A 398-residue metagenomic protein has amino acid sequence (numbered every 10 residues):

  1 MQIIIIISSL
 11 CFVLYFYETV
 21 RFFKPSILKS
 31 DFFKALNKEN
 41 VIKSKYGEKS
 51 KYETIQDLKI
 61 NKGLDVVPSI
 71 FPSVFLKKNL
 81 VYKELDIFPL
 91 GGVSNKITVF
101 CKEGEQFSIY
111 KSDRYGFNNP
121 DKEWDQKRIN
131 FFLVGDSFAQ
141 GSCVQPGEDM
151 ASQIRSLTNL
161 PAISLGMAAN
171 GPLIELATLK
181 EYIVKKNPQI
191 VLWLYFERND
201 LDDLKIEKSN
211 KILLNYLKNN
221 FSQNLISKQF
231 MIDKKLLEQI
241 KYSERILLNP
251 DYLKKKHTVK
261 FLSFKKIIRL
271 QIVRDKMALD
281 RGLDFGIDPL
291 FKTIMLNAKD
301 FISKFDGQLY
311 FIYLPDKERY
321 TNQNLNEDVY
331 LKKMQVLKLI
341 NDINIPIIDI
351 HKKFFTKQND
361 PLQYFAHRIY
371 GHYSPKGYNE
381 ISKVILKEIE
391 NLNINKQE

Functional and structural regions predicted by a protein language model:
Q2-E18: Hydrophobic membrane-insertion alpha-helices, especially the h-region of bacterial N-terminal signal peptides
K29-L160, R274-M277, F354-R368: Membrane/wall-proximal cationic-aromatic binding patches
D31-K49, F196-L337, I345, I350-Q358: Serine-dependent acyl-ester chemistry module
F117, E148, E175-I183, I294-N297 (+1 more regions): Alpha-helical scaffolding within the catalytic cores of extracellular/periplasmic polymer-degrading hydrolases
N130-F132, Q140-F221: Conserved SGNH/GDSL esterase-like catalytic core that processes O-acyl groups on lipids and polysaccharides
D136, E175, V191, I302 (+3 more regions): Generic structural signal for small/hydrophobic residues in well-ordered secondary structure, especially within
P172, L176, D288, K292 (+1 more regions): Short, amphipathic alpha-helical "lid/cap" segments that border enzyme active or binding sites
E318-T321, E327-E398: Catalytic His-Asp segment of secreted/periplasmic serine-dependent ester chemistry enzymes
